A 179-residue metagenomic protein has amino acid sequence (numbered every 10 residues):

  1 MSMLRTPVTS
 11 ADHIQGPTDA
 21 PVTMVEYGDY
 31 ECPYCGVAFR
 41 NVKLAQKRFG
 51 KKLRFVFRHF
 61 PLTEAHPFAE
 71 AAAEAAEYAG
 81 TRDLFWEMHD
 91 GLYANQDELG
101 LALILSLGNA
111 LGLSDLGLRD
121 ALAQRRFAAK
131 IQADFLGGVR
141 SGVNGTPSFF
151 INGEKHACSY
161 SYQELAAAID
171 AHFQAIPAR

Functional and structural regions predicted by a protein language model:
R5, E26-G28, Y34-L44, S106-R179: C-terminal cap of thioredoxin/glutaredoxin-like
R5-V22: A short beta-strand-turn-helix
I14-Q15, L99, H156: Short clusters of hydrophobic/aromatic residues that line enzyme substrate/ligand-binding pockets
Q15-P17, V25, R48, G142: Generic structural signal for beta-strand residues in well-ordered domains
T18-A20, K51, G145: Residue-level preference for short coil/turn positions at secondary-structure junctions
V25-E26, Y30-N109, S114, A175 (+1 more regions): Structural alpha/beta surface segment adjacent to cysteine/selenocysteine redox centers across thiol/disulfide enzymes
